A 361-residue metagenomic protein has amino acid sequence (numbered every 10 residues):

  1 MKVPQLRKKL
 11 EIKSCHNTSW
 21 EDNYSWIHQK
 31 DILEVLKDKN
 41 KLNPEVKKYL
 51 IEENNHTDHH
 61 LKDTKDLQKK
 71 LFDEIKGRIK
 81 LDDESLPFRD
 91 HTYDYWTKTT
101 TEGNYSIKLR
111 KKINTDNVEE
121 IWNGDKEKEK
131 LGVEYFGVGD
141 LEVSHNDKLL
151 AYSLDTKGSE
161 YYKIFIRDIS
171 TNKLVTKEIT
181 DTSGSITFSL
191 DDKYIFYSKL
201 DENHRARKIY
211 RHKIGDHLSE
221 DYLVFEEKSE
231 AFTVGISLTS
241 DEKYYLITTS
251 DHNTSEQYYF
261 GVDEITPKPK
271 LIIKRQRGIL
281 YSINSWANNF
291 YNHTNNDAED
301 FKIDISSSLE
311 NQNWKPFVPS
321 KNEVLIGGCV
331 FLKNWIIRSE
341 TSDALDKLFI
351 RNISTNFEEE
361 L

Functional and structural regions predicted by a protein language model:
M1-N17: Short acidic, Pro/Gly- and aromatic-enriched capping/linker segments at domain boundaries
T18-D66, K70-L361: Peripheral, non-catalytic segments that deliver or gate enzyme domains
